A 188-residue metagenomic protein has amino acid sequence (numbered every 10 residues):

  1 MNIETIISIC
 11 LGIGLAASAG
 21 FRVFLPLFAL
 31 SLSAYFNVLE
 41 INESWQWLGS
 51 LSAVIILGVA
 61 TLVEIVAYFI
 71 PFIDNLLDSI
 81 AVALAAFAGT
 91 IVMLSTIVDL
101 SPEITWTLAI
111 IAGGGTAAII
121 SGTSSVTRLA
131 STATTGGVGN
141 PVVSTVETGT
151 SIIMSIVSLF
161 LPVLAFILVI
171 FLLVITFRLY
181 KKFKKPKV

Functional and structural regions predicted by a protein language model:
M1-I7, S33-L51, V92-A109, S158-A165: Helix-coil boundary and interhelical linker segments in multi-pass alpha-helical membrane proteins
I7-I13, E64, G89, E147-S155: Hydrophobic, membrane-inserted alpha-helices
I13-V23, I65-I70: Transmembrane alpha-helix interface/packing and boundary motifs in multi-pass membrane proteins, characterized by
A19-F24, Q46-G58, A81-V82: Helical membrane-embedded segments and adjacent short helical loop/helix-boundary regions of multi-pass membrane
L62-D74, V126-S131: C-terminal ends of transmembrane helices
D74-F87, T107-A109, P141: Cytoplasmic-side transmembrane-helix entry/capping segments in multi-pass membrane proteins
F87-V98, W106-V126, G149: Mid-bilayer segments of alpha-helical transmembrane spans in multi-pass integral membrane proteins that mediate
A118, G122-T123, T127-V188: C-terminal transmembrane helix-loop-helix hairpin of multi-pass membrane proteins
